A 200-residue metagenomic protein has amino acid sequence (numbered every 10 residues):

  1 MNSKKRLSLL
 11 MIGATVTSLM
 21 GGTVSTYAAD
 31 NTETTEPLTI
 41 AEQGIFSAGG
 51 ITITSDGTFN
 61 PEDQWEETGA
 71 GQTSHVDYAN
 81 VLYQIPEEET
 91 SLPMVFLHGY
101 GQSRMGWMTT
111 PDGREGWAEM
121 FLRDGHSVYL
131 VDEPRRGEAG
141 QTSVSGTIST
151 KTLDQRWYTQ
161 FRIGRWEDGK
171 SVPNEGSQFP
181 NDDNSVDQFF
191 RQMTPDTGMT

Functional and structural regions predicted by a protein language model:
N2-M11: Bacterial N-terminal signal peptides that target proteins for export
T17-T26: C-terminal segment of classical bacterial N-terminal signal peptides
D30-E89: N-terminal cap/lid segment of alpha/beta-hydrolase-fold proteins
L38, Q43-I45, G57-E67, V144 (+1 more regions): Alpha/beta-hydrolase
T58, G106-T109, G140-S143: Short, solvent-exposed loop/turn and secondary-structure capping segments
S91-G99: Short beta-strand element of the alpha/beta-hydrolase
H98-T110: Active-site glycine-rich loops that stabilize anionic/oxyanionic intermediates across multiple enzyme folds
R114-G140: Conserved alpha/beta-hydrolase
